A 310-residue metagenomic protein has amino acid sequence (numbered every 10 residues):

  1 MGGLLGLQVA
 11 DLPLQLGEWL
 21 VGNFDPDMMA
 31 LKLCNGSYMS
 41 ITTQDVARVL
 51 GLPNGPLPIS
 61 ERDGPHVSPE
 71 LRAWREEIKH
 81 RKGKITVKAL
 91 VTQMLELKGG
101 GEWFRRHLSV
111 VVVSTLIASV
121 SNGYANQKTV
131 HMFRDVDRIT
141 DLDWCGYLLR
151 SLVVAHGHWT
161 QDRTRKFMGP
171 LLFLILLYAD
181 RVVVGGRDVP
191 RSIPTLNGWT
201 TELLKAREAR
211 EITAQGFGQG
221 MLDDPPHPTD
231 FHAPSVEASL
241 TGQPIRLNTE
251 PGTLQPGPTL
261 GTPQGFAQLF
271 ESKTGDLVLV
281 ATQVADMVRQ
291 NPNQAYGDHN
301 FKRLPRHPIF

Functional and structural regions predicted by a protein language model:
M1-E102: N-terminal leader regions that mediate targeting or early regulatory function
P13, M28, G55-P56, R72 (+1 more regions): Long, internal protein-protein interaction and assembly surfaces
